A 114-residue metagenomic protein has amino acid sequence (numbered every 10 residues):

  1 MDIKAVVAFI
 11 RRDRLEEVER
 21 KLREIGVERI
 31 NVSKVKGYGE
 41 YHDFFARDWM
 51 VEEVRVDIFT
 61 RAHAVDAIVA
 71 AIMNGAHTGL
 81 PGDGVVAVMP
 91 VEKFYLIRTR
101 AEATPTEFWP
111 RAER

Functional and structural regions predicted by a protein language model:
M1-R114: Positively charged, small/polar-rich N-terminal and surface patches that mediate targeting and assembly and bind
